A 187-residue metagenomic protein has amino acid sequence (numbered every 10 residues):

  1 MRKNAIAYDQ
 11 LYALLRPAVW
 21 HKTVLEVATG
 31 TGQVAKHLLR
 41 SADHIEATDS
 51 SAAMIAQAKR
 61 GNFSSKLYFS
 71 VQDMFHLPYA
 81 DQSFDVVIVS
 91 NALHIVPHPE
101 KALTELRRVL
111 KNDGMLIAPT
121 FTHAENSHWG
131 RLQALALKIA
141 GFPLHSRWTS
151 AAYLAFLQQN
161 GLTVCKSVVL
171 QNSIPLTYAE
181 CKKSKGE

Functional and structural regions predicted by a protein language model:
M1-Y12, S146: Conserved SAM-binding loop and adjacent beta-strand
L25-H76: Class I SAM-dependent methyltransferase SAM/SAH-binding core
F75-V86: A short acidic, Gly/Pro-enriched loop at the edge of an enzyme's catalytic core that lines a small-molecule cofactor
V86-H98: A short SAM/SAH-binding and catalytic strip from SAM-dependent methyltransferases
E100-N112: A short glycine-rich, Lys/Arg-flanked "PGG" loop and its adjoining helix->strand segment in the class I
I117-A140: Conserved class I S-adenosyl-L-methionine
H145-N160: Short alpha-helix
N160-L162, K166-E187: Core SAM-dependent methyltransferase catalytic element
